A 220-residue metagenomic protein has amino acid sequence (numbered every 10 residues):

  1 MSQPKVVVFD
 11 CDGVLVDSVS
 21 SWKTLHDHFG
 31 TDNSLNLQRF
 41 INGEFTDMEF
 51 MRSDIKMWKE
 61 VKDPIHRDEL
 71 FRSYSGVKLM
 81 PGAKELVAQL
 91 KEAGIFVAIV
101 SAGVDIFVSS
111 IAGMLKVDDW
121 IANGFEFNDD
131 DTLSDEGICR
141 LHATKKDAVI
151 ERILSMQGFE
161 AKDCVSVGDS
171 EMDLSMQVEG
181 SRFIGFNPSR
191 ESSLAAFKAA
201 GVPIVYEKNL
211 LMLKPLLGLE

Functional and structural regions predicted by a protein language model:
M1-K56: Active-site neighborhood of HAD-like aspartate-dependent phosphohydrolases
D63-V77, S134-L141: Glycine-rich phosphate-binding "P-loop"
F71-D105: Short, acidic loop-to-helix structural element flanking the phosphoryl-transfer center in phosphate-processing enzymes
K84-E92, K146-D147, E151-G158, V178: Surface-exposed amphipathic alpha-helices with a cationic face
S101-A102, D163-Y206: Acidic, Mg2+-coordinating phosphoryl-transfer loop and its flanking beta/alpha structural elements, shared across
S109-C164: Substrate-recognition "cap/lid" segment bordering the active-site pocket of phosphatases
I121, P203-M212: Short acidic-hydrophobic, aromatic-tinged amphipathic segments that line or gate anion-handling sites
